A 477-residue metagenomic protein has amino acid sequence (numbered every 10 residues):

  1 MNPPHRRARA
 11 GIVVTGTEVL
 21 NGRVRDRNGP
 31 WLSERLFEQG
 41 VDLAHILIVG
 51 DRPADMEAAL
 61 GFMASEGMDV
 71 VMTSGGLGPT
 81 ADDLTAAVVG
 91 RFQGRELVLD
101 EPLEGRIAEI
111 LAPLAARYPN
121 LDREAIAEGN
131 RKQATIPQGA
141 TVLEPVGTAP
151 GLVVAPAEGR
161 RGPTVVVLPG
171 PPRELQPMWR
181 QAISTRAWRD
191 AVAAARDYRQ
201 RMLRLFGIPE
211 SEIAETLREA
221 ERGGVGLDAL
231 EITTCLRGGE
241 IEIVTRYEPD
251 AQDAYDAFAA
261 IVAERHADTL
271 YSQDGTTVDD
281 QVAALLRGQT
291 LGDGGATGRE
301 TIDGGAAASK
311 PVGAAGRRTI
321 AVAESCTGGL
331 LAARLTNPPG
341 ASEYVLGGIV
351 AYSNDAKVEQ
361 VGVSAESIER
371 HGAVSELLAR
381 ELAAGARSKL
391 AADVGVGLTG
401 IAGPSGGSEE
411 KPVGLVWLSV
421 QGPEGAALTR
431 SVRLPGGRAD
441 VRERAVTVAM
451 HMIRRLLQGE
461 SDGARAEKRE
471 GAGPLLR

Functional and structural regions predicted by a protein language model:
P4-G50, E343: Glycine-rich phosphate/diphosphate-binding loop of Rossmann-like nucleotide-binding domains
A10-I12, V165, I320: Conserved hydrophobic helix-helix packing surfaces used for dimerization/oligomerization
T15-T17, M68, T73-A81, P169-G170 (+2 more regions): Glycine-rich beta-strand-to-loop/alpha-helix junction loops that act as flexible
I48, D55, D83-D190: Proline/glycine-rich low-complexity loops and linkers
P53, A108-L111, A254-A259, A263-R477: Short alpha-helical segments enriched in small residues
A58-E66, A386-K389: Short, well-structured alpha-helical segments in soluble
V153-P156, T234, W417-G422: Short beta-strand elements
E158-F258: An accessory alpha-helical subdomain
